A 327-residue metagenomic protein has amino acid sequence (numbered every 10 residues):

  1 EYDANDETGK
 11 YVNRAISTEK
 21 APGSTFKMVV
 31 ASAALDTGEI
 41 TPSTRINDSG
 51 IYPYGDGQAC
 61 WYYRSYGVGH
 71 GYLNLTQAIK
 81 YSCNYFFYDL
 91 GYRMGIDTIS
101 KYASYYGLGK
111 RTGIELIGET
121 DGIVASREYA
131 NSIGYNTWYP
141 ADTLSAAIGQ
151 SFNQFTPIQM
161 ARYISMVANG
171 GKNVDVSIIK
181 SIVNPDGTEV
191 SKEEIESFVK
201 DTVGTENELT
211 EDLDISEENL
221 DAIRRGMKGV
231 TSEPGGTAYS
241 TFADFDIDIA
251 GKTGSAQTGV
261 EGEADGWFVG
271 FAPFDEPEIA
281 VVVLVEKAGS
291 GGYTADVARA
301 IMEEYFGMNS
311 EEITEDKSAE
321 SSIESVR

Functional and structural regions predicted by a protein language model:
E1-G23, V29-V283, I323-R327: Beta-lactam-recognizing serine transpeptidase/beta-lactamase-like catalytic domain environment
M160, S290-R299: Short, charged, low-complexity patches
A168, R299-S310: Short amphipathic alpha-helical signal-transduction/dimerization elements
E278, S290-G292, M308: Intrinsically disordered, low-complexity acidic/polar segments
V285-A288: Ligand-site clamp/hinge motif
F306-R327: Gram-negative outer-membrane assembly/targeting C-terminal domains
